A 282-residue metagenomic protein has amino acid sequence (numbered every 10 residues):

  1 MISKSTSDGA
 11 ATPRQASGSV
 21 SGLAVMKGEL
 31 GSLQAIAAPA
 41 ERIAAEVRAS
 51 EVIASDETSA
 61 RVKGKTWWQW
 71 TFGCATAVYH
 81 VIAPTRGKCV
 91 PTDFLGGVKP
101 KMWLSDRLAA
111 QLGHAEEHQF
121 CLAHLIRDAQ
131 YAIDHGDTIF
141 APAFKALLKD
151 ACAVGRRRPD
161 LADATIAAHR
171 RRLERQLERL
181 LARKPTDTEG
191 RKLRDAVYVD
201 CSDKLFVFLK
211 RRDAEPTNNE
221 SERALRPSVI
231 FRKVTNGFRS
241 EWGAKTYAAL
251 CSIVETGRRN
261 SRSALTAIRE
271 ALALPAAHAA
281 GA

Functional and structural regions predicted by a protein language model:
M1-A282: Catalytic center-proximal scaffold of phosphoryl-transfer enzymes
